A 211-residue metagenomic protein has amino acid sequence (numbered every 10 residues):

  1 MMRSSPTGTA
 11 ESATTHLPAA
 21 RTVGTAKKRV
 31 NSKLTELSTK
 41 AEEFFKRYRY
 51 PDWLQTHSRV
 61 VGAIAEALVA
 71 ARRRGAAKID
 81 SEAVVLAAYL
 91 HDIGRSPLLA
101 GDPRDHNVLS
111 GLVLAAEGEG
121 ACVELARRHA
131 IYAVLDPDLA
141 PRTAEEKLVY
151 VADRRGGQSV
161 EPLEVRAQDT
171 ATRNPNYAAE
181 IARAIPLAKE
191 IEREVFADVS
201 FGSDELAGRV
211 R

Functional and structural regions predicted by a protein language model:
R3, T14-N31, R47-I79, L90 (+2 more regions): Divalent metal-dependent phosphate-bond-processing catalytic cores, especially two-metal-ion Mg2+/Mn2+ enzymes that act
K27-E42: Short alpha-helical hairpin
L37-A41, E82, T170: Short linear sequence motifs
A41, C122-V123: Hydrophobic side chains within well-formed alpha-helices
E42-K46, E66, S110-A115: Amphipathic alpha-helical segments within well-ordered protein domains
V61, I79-E117, V123-A133: His-Asp-centered metal-binding catalytic motifs of divalent-metal-dependent phosphohydrolases/nucleases
